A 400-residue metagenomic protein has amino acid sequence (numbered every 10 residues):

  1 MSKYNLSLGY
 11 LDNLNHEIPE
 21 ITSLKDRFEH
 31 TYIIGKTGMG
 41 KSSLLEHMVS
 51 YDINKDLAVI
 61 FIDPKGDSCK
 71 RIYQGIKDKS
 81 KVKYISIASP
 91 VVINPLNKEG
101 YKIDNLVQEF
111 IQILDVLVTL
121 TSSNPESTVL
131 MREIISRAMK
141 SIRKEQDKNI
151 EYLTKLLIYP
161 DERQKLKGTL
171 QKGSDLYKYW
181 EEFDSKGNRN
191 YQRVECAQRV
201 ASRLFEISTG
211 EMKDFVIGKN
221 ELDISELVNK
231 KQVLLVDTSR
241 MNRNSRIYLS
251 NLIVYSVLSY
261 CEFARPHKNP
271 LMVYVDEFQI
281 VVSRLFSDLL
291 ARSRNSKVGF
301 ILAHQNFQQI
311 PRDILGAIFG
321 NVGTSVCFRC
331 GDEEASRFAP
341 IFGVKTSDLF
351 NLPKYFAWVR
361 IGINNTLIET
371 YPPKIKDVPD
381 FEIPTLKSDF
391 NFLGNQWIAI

Functional and structural regions predicted by a protein language model:
M1-Y4, F307-I400: C-terminal regions of RecA-like/P-loop NTPase motor modules
S2-E17, L24-D26, T31-V298, I314 (+2 more regions): P-loop NTPase motor domains
P19, K98-E109, N149, D380-I400: Alpha-helix capping and helix-coil boundary motifs
P64, V298, A303-Q309: Conserved H-loop
